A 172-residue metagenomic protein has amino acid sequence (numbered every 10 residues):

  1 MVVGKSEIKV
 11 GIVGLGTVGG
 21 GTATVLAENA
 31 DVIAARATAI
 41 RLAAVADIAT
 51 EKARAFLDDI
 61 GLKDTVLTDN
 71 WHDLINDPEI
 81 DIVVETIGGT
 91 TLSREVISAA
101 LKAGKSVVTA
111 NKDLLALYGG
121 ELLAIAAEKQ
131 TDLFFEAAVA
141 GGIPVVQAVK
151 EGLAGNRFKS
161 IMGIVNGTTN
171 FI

Functional and structural regions predicted by a protein language model:
V2-K102: N-terminal glycine-/serine-/threonine-rich beta1-alpha1-beta2 phosphate-ribose binding loop of Rossmann-like
V13, T17, G21, D69 (+6 more regions): Conserved active-site and cofactor/substrate-binding residues in soluble primary-metabolism enzymes
G19, A23-A27, L123, V146-K150 (+1 more regions): Predominant activation on well-ordered alpha-helical scaffold segments within soluble catalytic domains
A46-T50, V139-G141, I164-N170: Glycine-rich beta-alpha junction loops
I87-A103, K112-K150: Rossmann-fold NAD(P)-binding glycine/threonine-rich loop
V107-V108: A short hydrophobic/small-residue beta-strand
E151-I172: Conserved anion/nucleotide-ligand pocket segment
